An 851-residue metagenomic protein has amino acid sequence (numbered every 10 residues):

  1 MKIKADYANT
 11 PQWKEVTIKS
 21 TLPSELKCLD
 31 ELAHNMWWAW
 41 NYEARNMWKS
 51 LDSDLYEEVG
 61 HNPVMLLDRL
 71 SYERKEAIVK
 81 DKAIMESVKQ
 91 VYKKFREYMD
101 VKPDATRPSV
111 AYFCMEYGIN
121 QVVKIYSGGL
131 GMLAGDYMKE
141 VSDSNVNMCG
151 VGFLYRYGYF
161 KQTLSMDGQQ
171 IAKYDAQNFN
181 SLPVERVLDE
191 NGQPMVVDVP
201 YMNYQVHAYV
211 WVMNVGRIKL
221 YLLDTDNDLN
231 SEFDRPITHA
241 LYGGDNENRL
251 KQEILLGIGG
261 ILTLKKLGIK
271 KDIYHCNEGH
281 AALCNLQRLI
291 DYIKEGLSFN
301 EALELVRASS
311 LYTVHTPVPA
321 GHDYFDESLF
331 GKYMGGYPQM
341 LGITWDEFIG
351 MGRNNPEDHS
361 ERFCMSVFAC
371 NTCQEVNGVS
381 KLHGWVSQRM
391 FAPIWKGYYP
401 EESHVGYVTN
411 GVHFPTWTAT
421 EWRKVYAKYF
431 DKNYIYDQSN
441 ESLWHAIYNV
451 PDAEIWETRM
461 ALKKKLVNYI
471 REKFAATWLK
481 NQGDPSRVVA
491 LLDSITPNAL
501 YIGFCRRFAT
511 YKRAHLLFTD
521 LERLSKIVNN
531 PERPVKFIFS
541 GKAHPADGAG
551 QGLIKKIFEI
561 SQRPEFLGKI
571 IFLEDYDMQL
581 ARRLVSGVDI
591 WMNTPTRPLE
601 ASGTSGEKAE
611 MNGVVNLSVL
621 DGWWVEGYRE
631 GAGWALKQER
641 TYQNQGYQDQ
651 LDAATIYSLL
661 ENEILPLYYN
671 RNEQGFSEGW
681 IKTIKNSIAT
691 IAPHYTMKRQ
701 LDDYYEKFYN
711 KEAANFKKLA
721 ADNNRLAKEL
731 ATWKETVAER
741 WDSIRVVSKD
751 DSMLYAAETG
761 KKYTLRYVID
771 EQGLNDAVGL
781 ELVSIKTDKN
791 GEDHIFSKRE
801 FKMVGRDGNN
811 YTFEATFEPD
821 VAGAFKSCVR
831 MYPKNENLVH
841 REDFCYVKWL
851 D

Functional and structural regions predicted by a protein language model:
M1-D851: Catalytic cores of carbohydrate-active enzymes across secretory and cytosolic contexts
